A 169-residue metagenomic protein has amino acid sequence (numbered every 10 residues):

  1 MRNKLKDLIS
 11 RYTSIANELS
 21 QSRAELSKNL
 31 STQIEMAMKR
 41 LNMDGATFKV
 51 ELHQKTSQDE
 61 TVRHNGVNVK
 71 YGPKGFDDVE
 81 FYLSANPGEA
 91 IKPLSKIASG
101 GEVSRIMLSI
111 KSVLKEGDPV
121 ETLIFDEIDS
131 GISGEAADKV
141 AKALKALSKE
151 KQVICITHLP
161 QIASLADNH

Functional and structural regions predicted by a protein language model:
M1-I124, A146: Conserved NTPase motor "head" modules and their coupling/switch loops across ABC/AAA+ ATPases, GTPases, and GHKL ATPases
V79, E135-H169: C-terminal lobe/lid and adjacent interdomain/linker elements of RecA-like ASCE P-loop ATPase modules
K92, G117-D118, S130-D138: Conserved D-loop-proximal element of ABC-family nucleotide-binding domains
S104, D129-S130: Catalytic acidic motif of RecA-like/P-loop NTPases
I124-E127, I156: Generic enzyme active-site microenvironment
